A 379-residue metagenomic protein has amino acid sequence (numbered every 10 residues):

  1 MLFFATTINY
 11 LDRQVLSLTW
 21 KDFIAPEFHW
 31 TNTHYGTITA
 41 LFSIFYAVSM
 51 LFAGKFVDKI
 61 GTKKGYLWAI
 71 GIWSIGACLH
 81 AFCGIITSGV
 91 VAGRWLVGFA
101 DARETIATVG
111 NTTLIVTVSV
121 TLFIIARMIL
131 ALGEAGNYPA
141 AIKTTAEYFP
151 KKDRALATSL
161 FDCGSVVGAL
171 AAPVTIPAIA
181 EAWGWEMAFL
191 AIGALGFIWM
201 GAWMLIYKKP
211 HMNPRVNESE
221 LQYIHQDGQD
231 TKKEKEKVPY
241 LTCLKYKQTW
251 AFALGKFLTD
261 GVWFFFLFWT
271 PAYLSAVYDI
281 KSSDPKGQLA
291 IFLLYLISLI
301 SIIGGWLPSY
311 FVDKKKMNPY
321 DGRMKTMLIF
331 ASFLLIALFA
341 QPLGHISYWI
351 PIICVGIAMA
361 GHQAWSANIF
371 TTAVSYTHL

Functional and structural regions predicted by a protein language model:
M1-I24, W30, F266-P271: Extracytoplasmic
Q14, S43-L51, A169-L170, S298-I302: Residue-level signature of mid-helix packing/kink "hotspots" within the transmembrane helices of 12-pass Major
S17-L18, K247-Y295, I302, S366: Extracytoplasmic gate region of multi-pass secondary transporters
G71-R103, A107-V116, S332-H345: C-terminal ends and interior cores of transmembrane alpha-helices in multi-pass membrane transporters/permeases
A126-C163: Cytoplasmic helix-loop-helix junction between adjacent transmembrane helices in 12-TM secondary transporters
V166-P210: Helix-loop-helix hairpin linking two adjacent transmembrane segments in secondary transporters
T377-H378: Conserved small/polar residues in nucleotide/adenosyl-binding loops
